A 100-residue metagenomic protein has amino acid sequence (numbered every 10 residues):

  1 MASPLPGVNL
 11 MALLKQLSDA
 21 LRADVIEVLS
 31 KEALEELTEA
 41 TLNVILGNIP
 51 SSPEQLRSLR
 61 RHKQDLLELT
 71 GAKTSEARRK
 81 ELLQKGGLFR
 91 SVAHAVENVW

Functional and structural regions predicted by a protein language model:
M1-K85: Terminal export/targeting leaders at protein ends
A77-W100: Membrane-inserting effector segments that mediate pore formation, membrane fusion, or transient membrane insertion
